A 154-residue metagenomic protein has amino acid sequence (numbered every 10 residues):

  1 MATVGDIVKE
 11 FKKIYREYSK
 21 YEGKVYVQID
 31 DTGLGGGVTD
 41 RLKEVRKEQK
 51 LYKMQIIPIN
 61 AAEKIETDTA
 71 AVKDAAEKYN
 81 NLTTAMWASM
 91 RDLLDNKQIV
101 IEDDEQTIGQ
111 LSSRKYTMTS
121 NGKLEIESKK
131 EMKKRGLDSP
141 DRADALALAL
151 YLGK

Functional and structural regions predicted by a protein language model:
M1-K123: Mg2+-dependent endonuclease catalytic cores in nucleic-acid-processing enzymes, primarily RNase H-like
E102-K154: Charge-patterned, long linear interaction tracts outside catalytic cores
